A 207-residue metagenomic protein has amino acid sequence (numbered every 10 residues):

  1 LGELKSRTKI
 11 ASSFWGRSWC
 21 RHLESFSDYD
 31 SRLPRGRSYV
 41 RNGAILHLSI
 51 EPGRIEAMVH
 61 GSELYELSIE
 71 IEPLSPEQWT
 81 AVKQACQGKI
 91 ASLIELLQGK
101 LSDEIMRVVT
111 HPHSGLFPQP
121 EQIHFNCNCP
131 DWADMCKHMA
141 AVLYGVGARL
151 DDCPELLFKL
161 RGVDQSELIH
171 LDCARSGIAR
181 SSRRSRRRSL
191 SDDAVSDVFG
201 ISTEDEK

Functional and structural regions predicted by a protein language model:
L1-K207: Long, low-complexity, compositionally biased intrinsically disordered regions
